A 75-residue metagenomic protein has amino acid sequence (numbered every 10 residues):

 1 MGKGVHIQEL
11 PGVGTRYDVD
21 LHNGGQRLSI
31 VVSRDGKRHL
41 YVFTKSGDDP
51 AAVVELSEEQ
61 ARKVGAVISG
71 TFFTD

Functional and structural regions predicted by a protein language model:
M1-D75: Positively charged, low-complexity terminal tracts and the immediately adjacent first secondary-structure elements
